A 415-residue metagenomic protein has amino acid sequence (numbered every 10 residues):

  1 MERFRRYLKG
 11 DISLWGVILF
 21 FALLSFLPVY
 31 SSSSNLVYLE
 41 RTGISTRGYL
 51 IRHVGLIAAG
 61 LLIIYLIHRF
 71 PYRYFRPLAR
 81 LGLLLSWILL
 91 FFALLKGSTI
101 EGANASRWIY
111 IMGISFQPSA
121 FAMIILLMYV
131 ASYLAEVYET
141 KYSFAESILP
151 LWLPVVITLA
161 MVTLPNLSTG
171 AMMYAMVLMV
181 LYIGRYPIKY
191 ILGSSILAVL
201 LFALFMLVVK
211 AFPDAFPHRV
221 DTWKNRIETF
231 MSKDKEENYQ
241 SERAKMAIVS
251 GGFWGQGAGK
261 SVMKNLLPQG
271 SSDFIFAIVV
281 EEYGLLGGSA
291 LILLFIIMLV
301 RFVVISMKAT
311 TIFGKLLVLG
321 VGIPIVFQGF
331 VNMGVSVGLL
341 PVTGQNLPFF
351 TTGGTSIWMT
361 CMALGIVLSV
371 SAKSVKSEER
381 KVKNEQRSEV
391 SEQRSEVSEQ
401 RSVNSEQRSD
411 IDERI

Functional and structural regions predicted by a protein language model:
M1-R3, S143, F330-R394, E399-I415: A juxtamembrane structural motif centered on a specific transmembrane helix
E2-I18, F75: N-terminal membrane topogenic signal
L19-A22, T42-E237, A277, E281-V337 (+1 more regions): Hydrophobic alpha-helical transmembrane segments of multi-pass inner membrane proteins, especially in bacterial systems
F20-S34: Alpha-helical transmembrane segments of multi-pass membrane proteins
Y30-T46: Inter-helical loop and helix-membrane interface segments of multi-pass membrane transporters/permeases
N166-M172, Q256-A258, G270-S272, L340-T343 (+2 more regions): Transmembrane helix boundary and interhelical junction motifs in multipass membrane proteins
I248-L286, F313: Long extracytoplasmic/lumenal interhelical loops at the membrane interface of multi-pass membrane proteins
